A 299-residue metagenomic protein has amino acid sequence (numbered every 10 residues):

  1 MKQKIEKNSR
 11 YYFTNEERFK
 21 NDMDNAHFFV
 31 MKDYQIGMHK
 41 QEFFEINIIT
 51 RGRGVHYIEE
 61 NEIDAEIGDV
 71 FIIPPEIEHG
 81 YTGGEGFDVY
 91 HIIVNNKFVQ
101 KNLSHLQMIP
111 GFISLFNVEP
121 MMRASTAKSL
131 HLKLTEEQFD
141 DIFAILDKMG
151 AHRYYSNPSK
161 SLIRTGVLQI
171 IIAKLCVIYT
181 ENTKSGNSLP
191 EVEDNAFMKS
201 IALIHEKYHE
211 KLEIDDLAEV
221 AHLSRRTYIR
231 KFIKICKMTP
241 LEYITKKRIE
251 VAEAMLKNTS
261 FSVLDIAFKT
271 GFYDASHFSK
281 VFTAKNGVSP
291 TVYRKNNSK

Functional and structural regions predicted by a protein language model:
M1-V70, I77-H79, G83-G86, M108-P120 (+3 more regions): Generic protein-terminus/edge-of-domain signal
N25-A26, S161, T291-R294: N-terminal hydrophobic signal/anchor transmembrane helix of membrane proteins
G52, E60, G68, K237 (+5 more regions): Conserved phosphate-binding and hydrolysis motifs of nucleotide-dependent enzymes
G68, T227-F232, H277-F278, F282: Short hydrophobic/aromatic patch on the recognition helix
E76-Q100, S104-L106: Ligand-binding loop in jelly-roll beta-barrel domains
A127-Q138, R153-E206, E210, D215-A221 (+1 more regions): Short, Lys/Arg-enriched, Trp-marked, Pro/Gly-tolerant hinge/linker segments that flank
K199-A202, E206, K211-A218, L223 (+2 more regions): Terminal helix-turn-helix DNA-binding modules in bacterial transcription factors
